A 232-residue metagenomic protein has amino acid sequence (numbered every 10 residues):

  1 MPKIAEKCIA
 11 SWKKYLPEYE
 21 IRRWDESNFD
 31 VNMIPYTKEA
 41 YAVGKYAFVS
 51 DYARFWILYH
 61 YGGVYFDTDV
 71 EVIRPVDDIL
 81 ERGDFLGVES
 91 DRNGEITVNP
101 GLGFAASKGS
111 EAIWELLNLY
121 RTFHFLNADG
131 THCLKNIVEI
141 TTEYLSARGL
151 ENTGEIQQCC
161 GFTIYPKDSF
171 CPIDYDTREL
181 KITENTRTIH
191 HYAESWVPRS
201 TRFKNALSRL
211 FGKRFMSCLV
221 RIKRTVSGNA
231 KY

Functional and structural regions predicted by a protein language model:
M1-S50, F66-Y232: Glycosyltransferase-associated regions of secretory-pathway enzymes, highlighting luminal stem/catalytic domains
Y52-G63: Small-residue hinge/turn detector
